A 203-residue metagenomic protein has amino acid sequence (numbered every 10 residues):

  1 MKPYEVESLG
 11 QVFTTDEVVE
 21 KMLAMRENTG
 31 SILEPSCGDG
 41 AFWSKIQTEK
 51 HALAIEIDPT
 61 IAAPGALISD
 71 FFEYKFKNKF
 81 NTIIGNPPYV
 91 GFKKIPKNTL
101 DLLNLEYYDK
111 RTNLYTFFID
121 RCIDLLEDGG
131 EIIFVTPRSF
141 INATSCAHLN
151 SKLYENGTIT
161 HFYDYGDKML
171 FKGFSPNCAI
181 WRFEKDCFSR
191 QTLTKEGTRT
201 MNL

Functional and structural regions predicted by a protein language model:
K2-L23, G30, S36-P64, F71-L203: Signature of N6-adenine DNA methyltransferases within the class I
